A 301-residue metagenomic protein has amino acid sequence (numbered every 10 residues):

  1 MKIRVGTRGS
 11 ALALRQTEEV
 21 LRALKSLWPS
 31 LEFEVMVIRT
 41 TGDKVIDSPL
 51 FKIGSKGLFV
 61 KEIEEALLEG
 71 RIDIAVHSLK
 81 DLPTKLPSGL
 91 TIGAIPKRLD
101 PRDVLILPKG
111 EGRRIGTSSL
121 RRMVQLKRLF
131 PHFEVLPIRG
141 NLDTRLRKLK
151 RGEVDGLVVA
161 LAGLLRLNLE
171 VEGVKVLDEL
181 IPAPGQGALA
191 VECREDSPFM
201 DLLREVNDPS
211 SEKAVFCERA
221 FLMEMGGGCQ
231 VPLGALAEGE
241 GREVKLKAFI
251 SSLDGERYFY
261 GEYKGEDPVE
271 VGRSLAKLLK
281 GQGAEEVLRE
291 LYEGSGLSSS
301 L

Functional and structural regions predicted by a protein language model:
M1-R39, K44-I46, K52, M123 (+1 more regions): Small-molecule-sensing regulatory modules
R4-G6, A75, G93, G116 (+1 more regions): Short, well-ordered beta-strand segments
D47-I74: Short, structured active-site "lid" loops
L68-S78, D155-A160: Paired acidic/hydrophobic, glycine-rich loop segments that form the ligand-binding mouth/hinge of periplasmic-binding
G70, H77-D81, E192-F199: Ordered, amphipathic secondary-structure segments that act as subunit-interaction surfaces in large macromolecular
L79-K80, L86-L136: A conserved helix-loop-strand patch within extracytoplasmic ligand-binding domains of the periplasmic binding
L79-L82, A162-L164: Short glycine-rich anion-binding loops that position phosphate/pyrophosphate groups of nucleotides and phosphorylated
